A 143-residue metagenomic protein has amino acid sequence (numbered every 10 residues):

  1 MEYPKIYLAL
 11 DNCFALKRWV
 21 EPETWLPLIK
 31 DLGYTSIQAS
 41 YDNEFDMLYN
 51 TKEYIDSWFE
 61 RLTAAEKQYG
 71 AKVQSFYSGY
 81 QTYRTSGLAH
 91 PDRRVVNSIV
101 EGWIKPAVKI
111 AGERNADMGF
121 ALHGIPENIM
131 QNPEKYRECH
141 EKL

Functional and structural regions predicted by a protein language model:
M1-V20: Boundary/entry segment of secreted carbohydrate-active catalytic domains
I6-N12, I37-A39, V73-S78, M118-F120: Hydrophobic faces of well-ordered beta-strands that scaffold small-molecule active sites in alpha/beta enzyme cores
W19-E23, K52-E60, I104: Structural motif corresponding to alpha-helix initiation and N-cap regions
P22-N43, P106-A107, R114, M118: Catalytic domains of carbohydrate-active enzymes, especially glycoside hydrolases
L32-F45, S75-R84, H123: Short, conserved active-site loops that position catalytic residues or coordinate cofactors/metal ions across diverse
Q38-E66, L122-E127: Glycine-rich, proline-tolerant flexible connector loops at the mouths of alpha/beta enzymes
D56-S78, E141-L143: Alpha-helix-loop-beta-strand connector modules within alpha/beta enzyme cores
K67-Y69, Y83-L143: Active-site acidic/histidine proton-transfer and metal-coordination neighborhood in alpha/beta enzyme cores
